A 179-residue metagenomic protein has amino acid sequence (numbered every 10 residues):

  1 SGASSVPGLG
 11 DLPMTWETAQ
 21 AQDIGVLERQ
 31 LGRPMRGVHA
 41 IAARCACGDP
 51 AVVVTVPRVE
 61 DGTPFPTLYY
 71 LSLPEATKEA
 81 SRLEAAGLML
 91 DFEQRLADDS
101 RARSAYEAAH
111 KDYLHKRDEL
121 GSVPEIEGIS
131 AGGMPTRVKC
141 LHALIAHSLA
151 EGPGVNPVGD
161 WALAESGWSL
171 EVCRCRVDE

Functional and structural regions predicted by a protein language model:
G2-P7: Extreme N-terminal basic, low-complexity initiation segments that serve as generic localization/processing leaders
L9-E179: Preference for intrinsically disordered or flexible, low-complexity segments and adjacent hinge/connector residues
